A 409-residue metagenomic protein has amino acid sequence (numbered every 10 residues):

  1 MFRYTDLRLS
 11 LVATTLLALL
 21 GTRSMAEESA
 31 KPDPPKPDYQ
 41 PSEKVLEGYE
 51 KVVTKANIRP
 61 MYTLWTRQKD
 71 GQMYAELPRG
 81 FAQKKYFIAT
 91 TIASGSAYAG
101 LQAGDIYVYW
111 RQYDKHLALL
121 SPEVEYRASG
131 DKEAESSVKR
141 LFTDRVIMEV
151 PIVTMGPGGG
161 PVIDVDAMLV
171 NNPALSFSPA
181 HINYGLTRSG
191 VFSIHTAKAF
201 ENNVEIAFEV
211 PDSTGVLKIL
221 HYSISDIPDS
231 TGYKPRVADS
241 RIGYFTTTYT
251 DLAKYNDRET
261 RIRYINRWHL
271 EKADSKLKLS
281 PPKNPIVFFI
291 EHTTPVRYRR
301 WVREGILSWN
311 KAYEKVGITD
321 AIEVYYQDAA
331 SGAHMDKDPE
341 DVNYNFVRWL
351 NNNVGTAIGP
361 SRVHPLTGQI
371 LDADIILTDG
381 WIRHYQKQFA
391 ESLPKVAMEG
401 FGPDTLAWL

Functional and structural regions predicted by a protein language model:
F2-L11: Bacterial N-terminal signal peptides that target proteins for export
S10-L19: Bacterial N-terminal signal peptides
T22-M25: Sec/Tat signal peptide C-region and signal peptidase I cleavage site
E28-T294, A312, V316, Q327-L409: Auxiliary tRNA-acceptor-end handling modules of aminoacyl-tRNA synthetases
P295-R299: Alpha-helix N-cap/helix-initiation motif
R300-L307, K311: Solvent-exposed, polar/charged alpha-helical surfaces in well-ordered, non-transmembrane soluble domains, broadly
I322: Conserved structured catalytic cores and adjacent interaction surfaces of nucleotide-binding/hydrolyzing enzymes
